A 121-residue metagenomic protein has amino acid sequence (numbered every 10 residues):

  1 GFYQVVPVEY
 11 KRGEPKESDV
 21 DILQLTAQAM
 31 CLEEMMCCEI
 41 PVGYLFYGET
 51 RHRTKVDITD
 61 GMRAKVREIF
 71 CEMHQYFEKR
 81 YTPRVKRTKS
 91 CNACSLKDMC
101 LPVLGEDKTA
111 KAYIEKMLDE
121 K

Functional and structural regions predicted by a protein language model:
G1-P15, A27-M30, C94: Conserved catalytic cores of phosphodiester-cleaving nucleases, focusing on short active-site segments
E9-S18, K55-D60: Short histidine-centered catalytic/ligand-binding loop motif
D21: Short, conserved glycine- and acidic-residue-centered signature motifs in active-site or ligand-binding loops
Q24: Catalytic-loop motifs flanking and including active-site residues across diverse enzymes
E33-K121: Metal-dependent nuclease catalytic regions and adjoining charged, substrate-binding loops involved in nucleic-acid end
